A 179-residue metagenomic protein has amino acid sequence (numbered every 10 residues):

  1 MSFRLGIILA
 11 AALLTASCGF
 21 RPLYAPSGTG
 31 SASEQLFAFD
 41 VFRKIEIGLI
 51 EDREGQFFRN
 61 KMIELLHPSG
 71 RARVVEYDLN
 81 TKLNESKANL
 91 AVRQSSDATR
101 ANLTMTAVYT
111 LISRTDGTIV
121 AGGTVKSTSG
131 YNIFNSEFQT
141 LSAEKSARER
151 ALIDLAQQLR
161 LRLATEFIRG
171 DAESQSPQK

Functional and structural regions predicted by a protein language model:
M1-I7: Bacterial N-terminal signal peptides that target proteins for export
L14-S17: C-terminal motif of bacterial Sec signal peptides marking the signal peptidase cleavage site
G19-P22: Bacterial signal peptide processing site
G28-I50: Post-signal peptide N-terminal segment of mature Sec-exported envelope proteins
I45-E51, E137-R150: Second-shell loop/turn segments in exported
E64, S69-E76, N80-T124, T128-S146: Surface-exposed short loop/turn segments
S142-K179: C-terminal/domain-edge helix-coil "capping" segments
